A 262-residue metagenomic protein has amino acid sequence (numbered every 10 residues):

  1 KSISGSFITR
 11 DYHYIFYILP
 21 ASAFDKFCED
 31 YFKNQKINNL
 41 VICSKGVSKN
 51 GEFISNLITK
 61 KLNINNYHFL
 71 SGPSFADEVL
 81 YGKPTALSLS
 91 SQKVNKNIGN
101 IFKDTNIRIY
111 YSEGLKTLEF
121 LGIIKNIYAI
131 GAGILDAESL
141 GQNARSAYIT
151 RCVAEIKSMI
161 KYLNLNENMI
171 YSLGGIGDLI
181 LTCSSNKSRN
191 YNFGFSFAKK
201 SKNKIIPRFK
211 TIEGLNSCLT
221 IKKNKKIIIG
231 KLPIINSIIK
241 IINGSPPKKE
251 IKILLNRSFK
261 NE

Functional and structural regions predicted by a protein language model:
K1-P84, I98-N100: Rossmann-like NAD(P)(H) cofactor-binding subdomain of soluble oxidoreductases
S2-I3, I18-A21, D25, S48 (+13 more regions): Electropositive phosphate-/nucleotide-binding environments in soluble metabolic enzymes
I42, N66-S71, I109-E113, Y171-S172 (+1 more regions): General beta-strand structural signal in soluble alpha/beta enzymes
V47, S71-F75, K93-V94, E113-T117 (+3 more regions): Glycine-rich beta-alpha junction loops
L57-N66, P84-M169: Internal alpha-helical scaffold of NAD(P)-dependent oxidoreductase catalytic cores
E78-L80, L121, S185: Short glycine-biased active-site loop of nucleotidyltransferases that positions the nucleotide triphosphate and helps
K125, A132, K161-Y171, G175-E262: NAD(P)-dependent Rossmann-like dehydrogenase/reductase catalytic/cofactor-binding core
